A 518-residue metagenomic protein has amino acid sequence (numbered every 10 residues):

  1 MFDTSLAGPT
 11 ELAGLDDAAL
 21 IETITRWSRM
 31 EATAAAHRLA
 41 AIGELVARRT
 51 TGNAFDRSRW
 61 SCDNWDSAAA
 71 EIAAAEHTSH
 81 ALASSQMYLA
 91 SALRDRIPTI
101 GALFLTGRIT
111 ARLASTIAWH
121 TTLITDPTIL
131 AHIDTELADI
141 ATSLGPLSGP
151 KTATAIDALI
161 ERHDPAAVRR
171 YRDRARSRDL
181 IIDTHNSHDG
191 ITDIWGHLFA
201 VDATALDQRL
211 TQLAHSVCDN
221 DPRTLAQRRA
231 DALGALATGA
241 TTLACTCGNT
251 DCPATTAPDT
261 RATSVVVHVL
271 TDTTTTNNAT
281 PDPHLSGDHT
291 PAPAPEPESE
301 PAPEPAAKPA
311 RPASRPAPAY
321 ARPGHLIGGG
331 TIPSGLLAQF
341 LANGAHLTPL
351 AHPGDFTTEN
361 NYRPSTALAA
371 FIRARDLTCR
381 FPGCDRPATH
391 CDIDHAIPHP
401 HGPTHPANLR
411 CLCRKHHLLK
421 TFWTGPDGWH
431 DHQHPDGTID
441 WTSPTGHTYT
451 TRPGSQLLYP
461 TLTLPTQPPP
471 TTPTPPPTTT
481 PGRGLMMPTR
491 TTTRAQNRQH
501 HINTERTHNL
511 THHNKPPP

Functional and structural regions predicted by a protein language model:
M1-T357, N361, T466-Q467, P475-P518: Rieske [2Fe-2S] iron-sulfur domain-containing proteins
F2-D3, A294-E304, Q339-P518: A detector for short metal-coordination/catalytic motifs
